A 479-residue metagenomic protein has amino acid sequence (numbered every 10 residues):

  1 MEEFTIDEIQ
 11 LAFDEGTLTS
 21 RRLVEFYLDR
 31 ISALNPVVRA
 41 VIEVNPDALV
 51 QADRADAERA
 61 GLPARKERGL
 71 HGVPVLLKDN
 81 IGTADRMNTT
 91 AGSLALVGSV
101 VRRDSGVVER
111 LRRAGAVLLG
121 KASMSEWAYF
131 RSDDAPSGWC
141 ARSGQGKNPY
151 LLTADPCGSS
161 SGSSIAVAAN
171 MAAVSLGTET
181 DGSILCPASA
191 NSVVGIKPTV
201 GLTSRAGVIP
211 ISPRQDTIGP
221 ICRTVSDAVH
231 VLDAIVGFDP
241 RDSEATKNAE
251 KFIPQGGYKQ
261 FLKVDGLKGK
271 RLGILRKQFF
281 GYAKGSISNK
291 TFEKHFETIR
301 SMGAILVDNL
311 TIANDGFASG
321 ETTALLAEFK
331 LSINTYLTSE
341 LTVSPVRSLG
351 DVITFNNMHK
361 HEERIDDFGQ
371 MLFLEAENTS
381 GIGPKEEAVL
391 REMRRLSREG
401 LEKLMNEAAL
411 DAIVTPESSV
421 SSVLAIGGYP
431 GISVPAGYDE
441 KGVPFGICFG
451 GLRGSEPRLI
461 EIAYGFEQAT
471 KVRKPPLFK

Functional and structural regions predicted by a protein language model:
M1-R54, A60, E293-A304, I353-T354 (+3 more regions): An N-terminal boundary/leader segment
I6, L34, G69-R110, W139 (+1 more regions): Enzymes and membrane/adaptor proteins characterized by extended Gly/Ser/Thr/Asp/Glu-rich, aromatic-dotted
I9-E15, L76, A95-S99, D216-R223 (+1 more regions): Short, well-ordered beta-strand elements within core beta-sheets of diverse protein domains
G16, G72, R113, V117 (+7 more regions): Glycine-rich, small-residue loops and helix-cap segments that act as flexible hinges at active-site edges
R22-E25, D53, S105, I253-G257 (+4 more regions): Acyltransferase
L70-A91, F261-K277, L326-L396, V443-P444: Short helix-loop capping/hinge segments that flank enzyme active sites or metal/cofactor-binding pockets
R103-F238, P416, G427-C448: Short glycine/serine-rich loop segments
K197-K290, A313, M358, V472-K479: A short helix-breaking turn/cap at a secondary-structure junction
